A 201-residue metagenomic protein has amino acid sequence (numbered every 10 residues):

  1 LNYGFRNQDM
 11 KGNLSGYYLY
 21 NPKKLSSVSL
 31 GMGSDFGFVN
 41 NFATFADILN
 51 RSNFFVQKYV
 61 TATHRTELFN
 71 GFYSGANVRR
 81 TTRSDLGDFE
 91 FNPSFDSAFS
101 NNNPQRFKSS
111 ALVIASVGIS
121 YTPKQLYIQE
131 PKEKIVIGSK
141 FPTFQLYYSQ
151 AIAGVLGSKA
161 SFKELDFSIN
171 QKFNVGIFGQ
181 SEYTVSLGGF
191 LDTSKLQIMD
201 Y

Functional and structural regions predicted by a protein language model:
L1-Y3, L14-Y20, M32, A62-T66 (+4 more regions): Residues on the lipid-exposed face of transmembrane beta-strands in outer-membrane beta-barrel proteins
G4-Q8, N21, G33-V39, G71 (+4 more regions): Structural signature of outer-membrane beta-barrel domains
Q8-G12, F54-V60, S109-A115, S161-L165: Residues that define the transmembrane beta-barrel architecture of outer-membrane proteins
D9, P22-V28, N70-S74, S84 (+3 more regions): Repeated loop/turn-to-beta-strand initiation elements of outer-membrane beta-barrel proteins
K23-K24, D88-P104: Surface-exposed loop/turn segments flanking beta-strands in extracellular/periplasmic regions
L25-S29, G71-G75, L112-S116, V136-Q145 (+2 more regions): Outer-membrane beta-barrel architecture
S27-G37, N41-N53, Q105, Y147-Y201: C-terminal outer-membrane beta-barrel translocator/porin domains of Gram-negative envelope proteins and their
D47-L86, S109, I128-I137: Outer-membrane beta-barrel transmembrane strands
